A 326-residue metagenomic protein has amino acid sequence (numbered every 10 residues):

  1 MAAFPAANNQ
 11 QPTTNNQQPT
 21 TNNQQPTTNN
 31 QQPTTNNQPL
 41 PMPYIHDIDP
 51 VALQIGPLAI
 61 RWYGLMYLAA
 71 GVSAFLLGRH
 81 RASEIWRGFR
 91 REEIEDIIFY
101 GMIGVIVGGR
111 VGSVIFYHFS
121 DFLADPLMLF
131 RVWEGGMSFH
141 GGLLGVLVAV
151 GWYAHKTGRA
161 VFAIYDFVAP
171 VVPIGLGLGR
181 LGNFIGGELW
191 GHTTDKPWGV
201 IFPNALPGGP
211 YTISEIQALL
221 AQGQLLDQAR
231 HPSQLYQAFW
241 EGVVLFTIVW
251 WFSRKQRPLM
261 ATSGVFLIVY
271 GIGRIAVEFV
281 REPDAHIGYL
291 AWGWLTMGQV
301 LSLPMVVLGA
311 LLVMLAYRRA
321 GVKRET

Functional and structural regions predicted by a protein language model:
A7-P41: Arg/Gly-rich low-complexity intrinsically disordered repeat tracts
M42-T326: Hydrophobic, membrane-interfacing alpha helices
